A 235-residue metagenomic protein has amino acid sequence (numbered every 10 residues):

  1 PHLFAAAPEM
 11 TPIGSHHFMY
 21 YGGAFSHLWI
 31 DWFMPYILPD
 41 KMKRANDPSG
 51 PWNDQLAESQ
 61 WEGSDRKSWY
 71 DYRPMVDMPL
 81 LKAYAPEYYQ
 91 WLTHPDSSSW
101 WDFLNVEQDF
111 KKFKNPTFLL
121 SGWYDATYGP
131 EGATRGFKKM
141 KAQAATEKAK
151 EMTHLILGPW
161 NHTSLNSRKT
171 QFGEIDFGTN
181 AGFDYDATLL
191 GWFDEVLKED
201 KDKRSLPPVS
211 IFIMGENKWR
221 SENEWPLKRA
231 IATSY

Functional and structural regions predicted by a protein language model:
P1, T117, G132-G136: Extended, hydrophobic alpha-helical segments in both membrane/secreted and soluble proteins
H2-K112: Accessory cap/linker subdomain of secreted extracellular hydrolases
M10, M19, E131-T134, R168: Hydrophobic alpha-helical membrane-insertion segments
H17, S26-H27, K138-M140, D176: Alpha-helix boundary/interfacial micro-motifs
F18, G22-S26, L120, G132 (+1 more regions): A sequence-level detector of short, solvent-exposed, charge-rich linear segments
M42-D47, P86-S98, D102, V106 (+4 more regions): Alpha/beta-hydrolase-fold serine-hydrolase catalytic core, especially in secreted/extracellular enzymes
